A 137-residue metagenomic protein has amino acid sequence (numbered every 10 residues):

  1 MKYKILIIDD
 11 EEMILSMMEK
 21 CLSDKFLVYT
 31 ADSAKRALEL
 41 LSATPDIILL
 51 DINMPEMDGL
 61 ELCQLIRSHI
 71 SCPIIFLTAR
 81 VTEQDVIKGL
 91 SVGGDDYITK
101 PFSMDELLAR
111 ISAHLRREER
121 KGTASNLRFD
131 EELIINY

Functional and structural regions predicted by a protein language model:
K4, A113-Y137: Short, Lys/Arg-enriched segments at the junction into DNA-binding effector domains of transcriptional regulators
D9, D51, T78: Active-site residues of response regulator receiver
E12-Y29: Two-component/phosphorelay signaling modules centered on CheY-like receiver
T30-E39, G59: Helix N-cap/capping motif at the beta->alpha junctions
T44-L49: Active-site beta3 strand of CheY-like receiver
M54: Receiver (REC) domain active-site loop signature in two-component systems and cognate sites in sensor histidine kinases
F102-L115: C-terminal output helix
